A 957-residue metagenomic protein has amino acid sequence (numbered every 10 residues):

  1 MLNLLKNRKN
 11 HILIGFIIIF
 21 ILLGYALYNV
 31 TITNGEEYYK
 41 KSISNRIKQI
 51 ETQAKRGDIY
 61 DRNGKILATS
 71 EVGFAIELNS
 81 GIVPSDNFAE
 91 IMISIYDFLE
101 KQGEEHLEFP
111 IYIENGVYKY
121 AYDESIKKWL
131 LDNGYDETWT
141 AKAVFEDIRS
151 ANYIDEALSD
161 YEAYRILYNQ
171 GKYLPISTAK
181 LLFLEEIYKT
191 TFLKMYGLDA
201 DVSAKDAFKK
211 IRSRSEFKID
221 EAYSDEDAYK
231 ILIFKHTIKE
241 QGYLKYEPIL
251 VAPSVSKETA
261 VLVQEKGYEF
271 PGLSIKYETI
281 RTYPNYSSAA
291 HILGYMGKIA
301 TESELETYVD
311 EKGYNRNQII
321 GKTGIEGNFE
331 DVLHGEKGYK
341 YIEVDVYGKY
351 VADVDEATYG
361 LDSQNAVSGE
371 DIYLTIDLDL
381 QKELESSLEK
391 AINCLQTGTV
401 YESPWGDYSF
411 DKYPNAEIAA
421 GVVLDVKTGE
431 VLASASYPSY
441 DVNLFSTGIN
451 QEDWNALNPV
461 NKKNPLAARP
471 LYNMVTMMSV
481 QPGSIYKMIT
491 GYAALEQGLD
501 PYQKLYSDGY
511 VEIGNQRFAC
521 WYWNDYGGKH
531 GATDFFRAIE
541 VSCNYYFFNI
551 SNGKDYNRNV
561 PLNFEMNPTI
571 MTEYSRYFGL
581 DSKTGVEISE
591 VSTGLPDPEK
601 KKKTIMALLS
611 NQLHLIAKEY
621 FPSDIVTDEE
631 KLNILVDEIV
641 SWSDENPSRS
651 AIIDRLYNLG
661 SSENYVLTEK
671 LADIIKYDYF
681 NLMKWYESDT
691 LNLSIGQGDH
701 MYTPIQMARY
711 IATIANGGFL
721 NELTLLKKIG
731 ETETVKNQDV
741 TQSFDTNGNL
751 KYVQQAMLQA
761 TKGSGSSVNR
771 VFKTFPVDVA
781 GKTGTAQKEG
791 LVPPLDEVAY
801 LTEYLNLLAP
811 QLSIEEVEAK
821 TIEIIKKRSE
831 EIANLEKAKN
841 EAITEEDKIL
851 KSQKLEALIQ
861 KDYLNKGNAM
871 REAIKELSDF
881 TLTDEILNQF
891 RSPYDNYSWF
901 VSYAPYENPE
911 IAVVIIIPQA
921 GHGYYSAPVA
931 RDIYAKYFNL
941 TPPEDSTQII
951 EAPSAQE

Functional and structural regions predicted by a protein language model:
M1-G369, Y373, L378-A420, V426 (+6 more regions): Membrane-proximal periplasmic segments of bacterial cell-envelope enzymes, especially penicillin-binding proteins
K55, Y295, I319-I325, L333 (+5 more regions): Short glycine/serine/threonine-biased micro-segments
I66-A68, F74, L130, G348-N365 (+5 more regions): Beta-lactam-recognizing serine transpeptidase/beta-lactamase-like catalytic domain environment
F88, D377, Q381, A532 (+2 more regions): Short, charged, low-complexity patches
K390-T397, L682, Q759, N939: Conserved helix-loop functional segments at active or binding sites
L395, G718-N721, T941: Long alpha-helical scaffolds in large eukaryotic adaptor/regulatory proteins, encompassing alpha-solenoid repeat systems
N908, P918-Y937: Amphipathic oligomerization regions
N939-T947: Short, charged low-complexity linker/loop segments at the C-terminal edge of domains
